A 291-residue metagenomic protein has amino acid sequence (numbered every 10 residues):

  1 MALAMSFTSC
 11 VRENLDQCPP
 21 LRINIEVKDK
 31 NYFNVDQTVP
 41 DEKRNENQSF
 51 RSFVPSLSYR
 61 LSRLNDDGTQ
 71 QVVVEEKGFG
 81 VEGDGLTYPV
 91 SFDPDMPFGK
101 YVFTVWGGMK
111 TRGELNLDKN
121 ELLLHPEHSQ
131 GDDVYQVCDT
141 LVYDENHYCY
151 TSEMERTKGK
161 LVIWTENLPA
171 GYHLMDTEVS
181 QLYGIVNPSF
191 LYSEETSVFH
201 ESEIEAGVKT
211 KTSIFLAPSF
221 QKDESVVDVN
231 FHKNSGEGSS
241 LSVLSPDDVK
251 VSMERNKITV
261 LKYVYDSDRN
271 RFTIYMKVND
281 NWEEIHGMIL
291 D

Functional and structural regions predicted by a protein language model:
M1-V39, N256, D280-D291: Bacterial Sec-dependent N-terminal signal peptides
Q17-I25, P55-L57, Y101, G159-L161: Short structural boundary motif marking the start of a folded domain
V27-R51, W164-G171: Structural motif
R51-E114, H173-M253, H286-D291: Tryptophan-paired
G80-G83, K110-C149, G236-R269: Structured interaction patches on ligand/partner-binding surfaces of diverse proteins
T151-K158, S219-Q221: Conserved "repeat-terminator" motif of extracellular CCP/Sushi domains
R156-T177: Short, surface-exposed binding/anchoring microloops in extracellular/periplasmic proteins
T259-D291: Hydrophobic, glycine-enriched assembly/anchoring segments
